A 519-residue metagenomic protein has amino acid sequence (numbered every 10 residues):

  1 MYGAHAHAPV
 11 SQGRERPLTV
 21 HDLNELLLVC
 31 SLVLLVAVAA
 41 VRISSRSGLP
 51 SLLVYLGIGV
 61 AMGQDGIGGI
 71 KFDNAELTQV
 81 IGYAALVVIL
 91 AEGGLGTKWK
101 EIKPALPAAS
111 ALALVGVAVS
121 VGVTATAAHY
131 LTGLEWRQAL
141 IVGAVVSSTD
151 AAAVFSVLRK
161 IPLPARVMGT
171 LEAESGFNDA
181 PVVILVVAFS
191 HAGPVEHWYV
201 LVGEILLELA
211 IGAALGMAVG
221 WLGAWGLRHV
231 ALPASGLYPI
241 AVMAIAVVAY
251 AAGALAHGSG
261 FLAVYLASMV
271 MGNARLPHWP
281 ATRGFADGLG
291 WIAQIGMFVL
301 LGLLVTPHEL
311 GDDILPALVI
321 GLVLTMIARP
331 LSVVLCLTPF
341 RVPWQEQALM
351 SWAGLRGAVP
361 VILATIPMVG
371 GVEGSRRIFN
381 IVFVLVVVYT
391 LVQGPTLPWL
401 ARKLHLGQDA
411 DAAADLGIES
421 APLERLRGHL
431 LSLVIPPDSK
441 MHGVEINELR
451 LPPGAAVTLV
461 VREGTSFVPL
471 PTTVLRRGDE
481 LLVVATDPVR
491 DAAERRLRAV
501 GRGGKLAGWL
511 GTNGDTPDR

Functional and structural regions predicted by a protein language model:
M1-R16, G504-R519: Short, intrinsically disordered terminal tails adjacent to the first/last structured region
Y2-A412, L423-R425: Transmembrane helical cores of multi-pass secondary ion antiporters/exchangers
F340, P367-M368, H405, L449-L451 (+2 more regions): Short, solvent-exposed amphipathic alpha-helical segments in soluble enzyme and RNA/protein-processing domains
L363-T365, Y389, P437, V461 (+2 more regions): Active-site proximal loops enriched in glycine and acidic residues that flank catalytic Cys/His/Asp and coordinate
D409-L430, G503-D518: Long, charged amphipathic helices and adjacent flexible linkers at domain junctions
L433-K440: A structural micro-motif recognizing beta-strand termini and the immediately following turn/loop segments
H442-P488, A493: Cytosolic Rossmann-like ligand/nucleotide-binding regulatory domains
V483, P488-R496, K505, G511-T512 (+1 more regions): Soluble N-terminal domains of membrane-associated systems
